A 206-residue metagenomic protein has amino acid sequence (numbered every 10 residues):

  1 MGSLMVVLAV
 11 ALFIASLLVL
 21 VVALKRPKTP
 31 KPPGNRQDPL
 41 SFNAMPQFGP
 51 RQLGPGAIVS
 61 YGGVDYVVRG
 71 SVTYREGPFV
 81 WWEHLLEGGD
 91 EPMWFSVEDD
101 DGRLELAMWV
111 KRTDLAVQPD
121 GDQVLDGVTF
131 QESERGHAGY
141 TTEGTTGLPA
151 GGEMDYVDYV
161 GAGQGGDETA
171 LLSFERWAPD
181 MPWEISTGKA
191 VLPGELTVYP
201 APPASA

Functional and structural regions predicted by a protein language model:
M1-E83, G88-A206: Mixed-charge, low-complexity intrinsically disordered regions
